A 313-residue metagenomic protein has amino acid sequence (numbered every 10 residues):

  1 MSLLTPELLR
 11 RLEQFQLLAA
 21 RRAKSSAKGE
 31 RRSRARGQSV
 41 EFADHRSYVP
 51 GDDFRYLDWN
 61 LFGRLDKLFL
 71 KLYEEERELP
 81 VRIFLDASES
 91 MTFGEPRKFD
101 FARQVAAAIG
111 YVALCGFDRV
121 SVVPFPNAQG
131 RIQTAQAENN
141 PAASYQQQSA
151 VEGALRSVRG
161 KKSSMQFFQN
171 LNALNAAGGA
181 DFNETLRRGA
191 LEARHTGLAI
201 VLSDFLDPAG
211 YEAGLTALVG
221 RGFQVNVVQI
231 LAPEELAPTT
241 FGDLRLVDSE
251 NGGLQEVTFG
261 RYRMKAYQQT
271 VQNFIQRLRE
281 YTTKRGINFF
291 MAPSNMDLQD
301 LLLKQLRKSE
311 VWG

Functional and structural regions predicted by a protein language model:
M1-Q129, A135-A137, Q148-S149, R188 (+7 more regions): An amphipathic, basic-hydrophobic helix/alpha-beta surface used to engage anionic, phosphate-rich ligands or surfaces
M1-R34, E41-D44, L191-G197, D207-A209 (+1 more regions): Von Willebrand factor type A / integrin I
M91, L171-N175, G286-F289: Short amphipathic alpha-helical interaction patches enriched in hydrophobic/aromatic residues with interspersed Lys/Arg
D100, A176-N183, Q269-Q272: Conserved phosphate-coordination/catalytic loops
Q104, A108, A180-R187, Q276 (+1 more regions): Short, contiguous clusters of charged residues that form electrostatic/catalytic patches at enzyme active sites, used
A128-F182, V257: Short, charged loop segments at secondary-structure junctions
S164-G197, A209, L231-A232: Von Willebrand factor
